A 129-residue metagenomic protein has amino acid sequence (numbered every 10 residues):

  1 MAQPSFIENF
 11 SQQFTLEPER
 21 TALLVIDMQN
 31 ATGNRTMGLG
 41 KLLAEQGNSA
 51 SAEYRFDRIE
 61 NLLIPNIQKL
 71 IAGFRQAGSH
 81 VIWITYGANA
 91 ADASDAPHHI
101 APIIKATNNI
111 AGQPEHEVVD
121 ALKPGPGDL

Functional and structural regions predicted by a protein language model:
M1-P126: Active-site acidic carboxylates
L129: Glycine-rich oxoanion-binding loops at beta->alpha junctions
